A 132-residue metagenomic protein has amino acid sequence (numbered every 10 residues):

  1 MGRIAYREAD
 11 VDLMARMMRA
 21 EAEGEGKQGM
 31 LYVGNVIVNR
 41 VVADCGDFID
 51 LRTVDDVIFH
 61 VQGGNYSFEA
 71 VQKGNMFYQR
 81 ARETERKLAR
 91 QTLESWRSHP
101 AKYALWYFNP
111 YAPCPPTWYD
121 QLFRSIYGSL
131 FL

Functional and structural regions predicted by a protein language model:
G2-L132: Bacterial extracytoplasmic/cell-wall-associated proteins, especially those involved in peptidoglycan
